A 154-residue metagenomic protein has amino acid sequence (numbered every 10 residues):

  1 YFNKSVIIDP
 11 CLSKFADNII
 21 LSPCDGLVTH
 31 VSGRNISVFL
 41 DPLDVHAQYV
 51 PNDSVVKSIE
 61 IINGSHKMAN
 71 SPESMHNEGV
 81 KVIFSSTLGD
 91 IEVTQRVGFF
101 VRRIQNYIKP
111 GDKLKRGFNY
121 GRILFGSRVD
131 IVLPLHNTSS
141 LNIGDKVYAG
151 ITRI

Functional and structural regions predicted by a protein language model:
Y1-I154: Contiguous, well-folded functional domains in the mature portion of proteins
